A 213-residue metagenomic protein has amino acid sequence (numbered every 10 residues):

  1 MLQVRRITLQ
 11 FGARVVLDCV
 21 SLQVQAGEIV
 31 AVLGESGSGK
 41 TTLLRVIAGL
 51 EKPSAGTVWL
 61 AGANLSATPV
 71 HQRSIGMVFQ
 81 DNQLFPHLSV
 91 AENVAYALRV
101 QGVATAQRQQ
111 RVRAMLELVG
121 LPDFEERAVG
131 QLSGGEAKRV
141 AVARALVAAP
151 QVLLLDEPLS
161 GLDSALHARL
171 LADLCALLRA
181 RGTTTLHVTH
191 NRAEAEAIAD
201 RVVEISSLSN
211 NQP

Functional and structural regions predicted by a protein language model:
A48: Helix-to-loop junction immediately C-terminal to a conserved catalytic motif
N64-F79, V100, T105-Q109: ABC ATPase NBD coupling module
A106-F124, C175-R179: Conserved ABC ATPase "signature" region
A128-L132, E136: Conserved ABC ATPase signature
V142: Hydrophobic anchor residue at the start of the ABC signature
V147-Q151: A short, proline-enriched helix->beta-strand linker immediately N-terminal to the Walker B motif in ABC-type P-loop
T183-V188: Conserved H-loop
